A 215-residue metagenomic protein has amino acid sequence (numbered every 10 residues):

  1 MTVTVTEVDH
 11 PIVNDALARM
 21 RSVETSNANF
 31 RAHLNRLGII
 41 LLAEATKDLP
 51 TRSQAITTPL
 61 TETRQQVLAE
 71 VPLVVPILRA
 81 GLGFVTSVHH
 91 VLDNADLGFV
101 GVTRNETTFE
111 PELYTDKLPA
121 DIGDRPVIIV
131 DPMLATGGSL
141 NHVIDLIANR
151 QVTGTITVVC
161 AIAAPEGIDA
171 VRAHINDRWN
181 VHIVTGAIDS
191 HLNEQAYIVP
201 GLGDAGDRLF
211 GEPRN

Functional and structural regions predicted by a protein language model:
M1-N215: PRPP-associated nucleotide enzymes
